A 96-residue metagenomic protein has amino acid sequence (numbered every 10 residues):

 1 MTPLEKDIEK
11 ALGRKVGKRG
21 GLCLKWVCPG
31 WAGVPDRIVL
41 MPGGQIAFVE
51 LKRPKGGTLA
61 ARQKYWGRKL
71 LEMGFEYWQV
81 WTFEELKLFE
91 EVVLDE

Functional and structural regions predicted by a protein language model:
M1-E96: Catalytic phosphate/metal-binding cores of nucleic-acid and nucleotide-processing enzymes, i.e., regions that mediate
